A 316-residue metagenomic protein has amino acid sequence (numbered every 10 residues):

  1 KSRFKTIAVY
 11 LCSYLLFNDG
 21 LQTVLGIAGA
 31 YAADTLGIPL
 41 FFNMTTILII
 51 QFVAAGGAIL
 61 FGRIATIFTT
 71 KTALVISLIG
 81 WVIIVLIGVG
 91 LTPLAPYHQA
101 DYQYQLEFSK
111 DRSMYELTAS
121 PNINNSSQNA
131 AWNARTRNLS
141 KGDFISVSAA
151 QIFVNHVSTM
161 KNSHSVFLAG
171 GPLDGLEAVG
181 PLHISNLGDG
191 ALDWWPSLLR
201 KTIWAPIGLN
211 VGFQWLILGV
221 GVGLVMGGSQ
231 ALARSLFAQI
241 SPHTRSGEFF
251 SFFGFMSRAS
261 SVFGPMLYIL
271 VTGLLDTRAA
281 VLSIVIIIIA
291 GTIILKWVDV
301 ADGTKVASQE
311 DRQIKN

Functional and structural regions predicted by a protein language model:
K1-V9, D111-F144, A149, H156-V157 (+3 more regions): Juxtamembrane intracellular "pre-TM" segments in multi-pass secondary transporters
G26-N43: Short amphipathic helix-loop junctions that connect adjacent transmembrane helices in Major Facilitator Superfamily/SLC
L40-F41, H243-F253: Loop-to-transmembrane helix entry/capping segments in MFS-fold secondary transporters and related SLC/MFSD carriers
G56-T70, P96, T272: Helix-to-loop junctions at the C-terminal end of transmembrane segments in multipass secondary transporters
T66-G80: Cytoplasmic membrane-interface "Motif A"-like loop-to-helix N-cap segments of 12-TM Major Facilitator Superfamily
G80-F108, L187-G208: C-terminal ends and interior cores of transmembrane alpha-helices in multi-pass membrane transporters/permeases
I87-A95, S229, L282-R312: Multi-pass alpha-helical transporter architecture, strongest for 12-TM Major Facilitator/SLC carriers used
G190, W195-G212, L270-I288: A membrane-interface helix-boundary motif in multi-pass transporters
